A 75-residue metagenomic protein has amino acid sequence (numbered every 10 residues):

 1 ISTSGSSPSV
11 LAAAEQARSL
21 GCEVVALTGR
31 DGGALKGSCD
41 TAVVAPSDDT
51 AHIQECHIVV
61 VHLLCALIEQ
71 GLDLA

Functional and structural regions predicted by a protein language model:
I1-L74: Glycine-rich phosphate-binding loops that contact phosphosugars or nucleotide phosphates
